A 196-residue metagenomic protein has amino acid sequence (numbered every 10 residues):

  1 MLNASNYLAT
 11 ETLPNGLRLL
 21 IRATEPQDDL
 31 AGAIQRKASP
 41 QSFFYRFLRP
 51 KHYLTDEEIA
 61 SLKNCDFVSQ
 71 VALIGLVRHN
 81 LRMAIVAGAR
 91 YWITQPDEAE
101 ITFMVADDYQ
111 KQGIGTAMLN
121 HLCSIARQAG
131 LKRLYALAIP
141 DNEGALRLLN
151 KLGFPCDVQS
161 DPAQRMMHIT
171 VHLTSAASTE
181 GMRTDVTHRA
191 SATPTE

Functional and structural regions predicted by a protein language model:
M1-E196: Long, contiguous binding/interaction regions
